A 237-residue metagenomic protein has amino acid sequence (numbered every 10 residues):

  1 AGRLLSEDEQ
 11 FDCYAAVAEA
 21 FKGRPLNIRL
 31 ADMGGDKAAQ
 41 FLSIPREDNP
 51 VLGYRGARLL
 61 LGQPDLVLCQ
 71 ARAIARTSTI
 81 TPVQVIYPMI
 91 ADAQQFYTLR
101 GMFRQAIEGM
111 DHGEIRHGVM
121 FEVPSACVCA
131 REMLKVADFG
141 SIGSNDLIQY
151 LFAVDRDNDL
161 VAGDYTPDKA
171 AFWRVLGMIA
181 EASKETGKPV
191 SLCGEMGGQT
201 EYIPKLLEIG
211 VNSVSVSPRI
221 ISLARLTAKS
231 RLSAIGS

Functional and structural regions predicted by a protein language model:
A1-S237: Conserved alpha/beta-domain cores
